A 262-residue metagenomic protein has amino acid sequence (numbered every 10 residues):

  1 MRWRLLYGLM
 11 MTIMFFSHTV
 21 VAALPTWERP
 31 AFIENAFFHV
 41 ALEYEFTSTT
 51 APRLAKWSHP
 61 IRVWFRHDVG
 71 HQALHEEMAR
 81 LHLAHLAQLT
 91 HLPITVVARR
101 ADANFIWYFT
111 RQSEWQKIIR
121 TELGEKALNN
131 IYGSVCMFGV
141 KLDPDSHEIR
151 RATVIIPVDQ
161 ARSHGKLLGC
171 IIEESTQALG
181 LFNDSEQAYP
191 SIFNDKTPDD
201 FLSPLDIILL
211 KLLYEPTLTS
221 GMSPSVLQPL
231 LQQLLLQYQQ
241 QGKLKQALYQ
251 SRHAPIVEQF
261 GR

Functional and structural regions predicted by a protein language model:
M1-G8: Bacterial N-terminal signal peptides that target proteins for export
M10-F15: Hydrophobic helical h-region of N-terminal Sec-dependent signal peptides in bacterial secretory/periplasmic proteins
S17-T19: N-terminal signal peptide c-region/cleavage motif recognized by signal peptidases
V21-R62, V69-H71, V135-L142, L248 (+2 more regions): Disordered inhibitory propeptide/activation segment of secreted metzincin zinc metalloprotease zymogens, centered on
T47, K126-K166, F182-R262: Metalloprotease/metallohydrolase-associated module, dominated by Zn2+-dependent proteases
V69, H75-I172, Q177-A178, F182-E186: Metzincin-family zinc-dependent endopeptidase catalytic domain
